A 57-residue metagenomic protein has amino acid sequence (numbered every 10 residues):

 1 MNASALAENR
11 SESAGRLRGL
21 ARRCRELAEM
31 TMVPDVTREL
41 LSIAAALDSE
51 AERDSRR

Functional and structural regions predicted by a protein language model:
M1-R57: Long, non-catalytic architectural segments outside compact domain cores
